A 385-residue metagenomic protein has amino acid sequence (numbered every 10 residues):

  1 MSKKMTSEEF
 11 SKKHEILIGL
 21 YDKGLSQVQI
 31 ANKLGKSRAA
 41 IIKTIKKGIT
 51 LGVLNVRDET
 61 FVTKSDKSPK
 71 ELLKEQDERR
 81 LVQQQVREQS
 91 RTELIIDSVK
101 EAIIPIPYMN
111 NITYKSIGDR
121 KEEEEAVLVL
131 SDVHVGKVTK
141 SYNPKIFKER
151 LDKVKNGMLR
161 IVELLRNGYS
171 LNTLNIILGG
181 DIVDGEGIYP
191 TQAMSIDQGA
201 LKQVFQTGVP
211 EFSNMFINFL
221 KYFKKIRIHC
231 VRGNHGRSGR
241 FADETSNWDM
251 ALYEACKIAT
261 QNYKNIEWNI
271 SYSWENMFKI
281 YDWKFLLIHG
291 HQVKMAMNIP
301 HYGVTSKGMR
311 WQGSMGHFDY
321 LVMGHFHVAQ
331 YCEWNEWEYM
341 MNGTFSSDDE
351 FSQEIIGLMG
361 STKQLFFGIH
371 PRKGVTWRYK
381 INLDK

Functional and structural regions predicted by a protein language model:
S7-L25: Short, amphipathic alpha-helical "recognition" segments used to contact nucleic acids or chromatin
Q29-A31: Short alpha-helical "recognition helix" segments of helix-turn-helix
I42-T60: Short, solvent-exposed alpha-helical "recognition" segments
T60-N214: N-terminal active-site segment of His-dependent metallophosphoesterases
D132, D181, F212, G233 (+3 more regions): Divalent metal-coordination and catalytic microenvironments
V183-Q203, R237-L252, C332-W334: Metal-dependent catalytic neighborhoods of phosphoester/phosphodiester hydrolases
L220, S246-W274, I280-D384: Conserved beta-sheet core of the metallophosphoesterase superfamily
